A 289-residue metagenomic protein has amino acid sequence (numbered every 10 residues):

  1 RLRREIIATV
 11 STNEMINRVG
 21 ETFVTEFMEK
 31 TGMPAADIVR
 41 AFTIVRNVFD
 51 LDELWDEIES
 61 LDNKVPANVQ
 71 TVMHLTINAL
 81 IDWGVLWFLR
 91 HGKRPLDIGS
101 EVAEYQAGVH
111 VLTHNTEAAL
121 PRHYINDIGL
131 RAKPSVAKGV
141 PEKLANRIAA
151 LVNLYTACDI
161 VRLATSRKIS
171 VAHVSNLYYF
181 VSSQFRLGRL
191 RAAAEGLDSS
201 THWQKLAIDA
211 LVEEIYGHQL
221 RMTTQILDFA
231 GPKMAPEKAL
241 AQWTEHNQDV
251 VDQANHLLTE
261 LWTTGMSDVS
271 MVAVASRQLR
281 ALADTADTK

Functional and structural regions predicted by a protein language model:
R1-K289: Ligand/cofactor-recognition surfaces for anionic moieties
